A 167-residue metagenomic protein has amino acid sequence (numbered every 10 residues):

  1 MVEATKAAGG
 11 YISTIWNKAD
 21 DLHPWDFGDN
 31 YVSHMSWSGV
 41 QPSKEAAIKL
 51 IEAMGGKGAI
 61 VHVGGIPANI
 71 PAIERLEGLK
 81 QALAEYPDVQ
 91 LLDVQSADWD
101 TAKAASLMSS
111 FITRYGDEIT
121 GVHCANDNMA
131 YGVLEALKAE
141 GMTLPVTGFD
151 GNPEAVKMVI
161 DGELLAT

Functional and structural regions predicted by a protein language model:
M1-T167: A residue-level marker of the well-folded mature domains of exported/periplasmic proteins
